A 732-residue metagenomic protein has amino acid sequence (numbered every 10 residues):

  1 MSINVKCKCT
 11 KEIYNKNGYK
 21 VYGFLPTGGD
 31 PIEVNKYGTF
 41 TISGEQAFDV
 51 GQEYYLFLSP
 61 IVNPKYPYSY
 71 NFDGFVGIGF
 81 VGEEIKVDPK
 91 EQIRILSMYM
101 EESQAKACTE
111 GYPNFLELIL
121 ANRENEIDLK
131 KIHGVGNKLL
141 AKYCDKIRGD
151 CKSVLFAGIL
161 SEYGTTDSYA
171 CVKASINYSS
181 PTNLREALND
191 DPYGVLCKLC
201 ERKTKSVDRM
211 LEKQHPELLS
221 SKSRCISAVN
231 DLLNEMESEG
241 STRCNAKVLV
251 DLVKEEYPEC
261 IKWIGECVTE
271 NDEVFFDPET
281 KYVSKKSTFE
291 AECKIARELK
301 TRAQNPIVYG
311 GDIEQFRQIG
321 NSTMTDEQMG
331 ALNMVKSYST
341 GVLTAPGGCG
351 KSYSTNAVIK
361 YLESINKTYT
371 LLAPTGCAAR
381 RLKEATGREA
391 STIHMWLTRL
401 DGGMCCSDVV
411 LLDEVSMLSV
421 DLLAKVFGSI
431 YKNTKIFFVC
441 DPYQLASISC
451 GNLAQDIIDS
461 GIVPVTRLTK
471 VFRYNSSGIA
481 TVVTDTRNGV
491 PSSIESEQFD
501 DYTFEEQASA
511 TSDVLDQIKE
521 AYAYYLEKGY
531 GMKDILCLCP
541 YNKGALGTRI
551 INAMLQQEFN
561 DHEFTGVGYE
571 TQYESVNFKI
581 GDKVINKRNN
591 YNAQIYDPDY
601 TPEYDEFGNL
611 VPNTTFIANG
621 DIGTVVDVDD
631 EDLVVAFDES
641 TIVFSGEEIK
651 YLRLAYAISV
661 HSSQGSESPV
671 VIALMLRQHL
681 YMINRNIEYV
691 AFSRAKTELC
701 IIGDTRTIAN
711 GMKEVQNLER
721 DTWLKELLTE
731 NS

Functional and structural regions predicted by a protein language model:
I3, K8-N63, D73, G77 (+3 more regions): Conserved nucleotide-binding/hydrolysis modules and their immediate coupling elements across P-loop/ASCE NTPase motors
C9, V670-S732: Helicase C-terminal subdomain and adjacent C-terminal extension
T27-T41, V50-Q52, P60-N71, S103-Y163 (+18 more regions): The feature marks helicase ATPase cores and/or their adjacent C-terminal helical subdomains in SF1/SF2/AAA+ helicases
N71-K281, T340: Accessory alpha-helical DNA-binding modules that contact the DNA backbone or grooves
S161-E162, E217, K222-E239, D272-L332: Pre-P-loop entry segment of helicase/translocase ATPase cores
E290, G376-A379, M395-L397, S416-M417 (+10 more regions): Conserved nucleotide-binding/hydrolysis micro-motifs of P-loop NTPases
A331-M334, P442-A618, V626, L727 (+1 more regions): Conserved helicase motor core of P-loop NTPases
L332, S337-Q498: ASCE P-loop NTPase helicase motor core
